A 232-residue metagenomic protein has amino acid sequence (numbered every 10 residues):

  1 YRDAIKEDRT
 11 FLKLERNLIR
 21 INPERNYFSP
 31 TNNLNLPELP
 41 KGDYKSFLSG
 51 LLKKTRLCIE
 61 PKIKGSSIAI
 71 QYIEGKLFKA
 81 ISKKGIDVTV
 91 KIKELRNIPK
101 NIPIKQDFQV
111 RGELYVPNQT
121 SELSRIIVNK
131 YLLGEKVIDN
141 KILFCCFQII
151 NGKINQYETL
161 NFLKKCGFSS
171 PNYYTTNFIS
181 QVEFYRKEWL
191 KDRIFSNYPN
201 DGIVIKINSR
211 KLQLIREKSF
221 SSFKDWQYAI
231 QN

Functional and structural regions predicted by a protein language model:
Y1-N232: RNA/tRNA-interacting regions in translation and RNA-turnover enzymes
